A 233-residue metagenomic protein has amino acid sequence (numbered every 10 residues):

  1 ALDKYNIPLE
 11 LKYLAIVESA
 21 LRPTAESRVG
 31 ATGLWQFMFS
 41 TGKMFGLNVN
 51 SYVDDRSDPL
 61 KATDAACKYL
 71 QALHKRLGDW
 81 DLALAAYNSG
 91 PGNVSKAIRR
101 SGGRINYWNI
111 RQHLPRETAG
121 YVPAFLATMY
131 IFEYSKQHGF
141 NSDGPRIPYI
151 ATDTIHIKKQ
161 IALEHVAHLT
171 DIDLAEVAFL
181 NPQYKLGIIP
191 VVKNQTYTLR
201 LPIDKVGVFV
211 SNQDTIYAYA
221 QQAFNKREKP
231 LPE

Functional and structural regions predicted by a protein language model:
A1-A20, C67-L73: Export/targeting segments at the very N-terminus of extracytoplasmic proteins
K4-Y5, M44, V49-Y52, R56-R76 (+1 more regions): Extracytoplasmic and endomembrane cell-envelope/extracellular-matrix remodeling and assembly machinery
N6-I7, L11, R22-E26, G33 (+1 more regions): Glycine- and small hydrophobic-enriched segments that form the cores of compact globular domains
P8-I16, T32, W80-A85: Alpha-helical scaffolds flanking conserved acidic
A15-V17, L21, W35, V177: Long, contiguous hydrophobic alpha-helical segments, chiefly transmembrane helices and signal peptides
E18, M38-G42, P91: Short, small-residue-rich loop/turn micro-motifs
A25-G46: Short, surface-exposed glycine/acidic/tryptophan-bearing loops
